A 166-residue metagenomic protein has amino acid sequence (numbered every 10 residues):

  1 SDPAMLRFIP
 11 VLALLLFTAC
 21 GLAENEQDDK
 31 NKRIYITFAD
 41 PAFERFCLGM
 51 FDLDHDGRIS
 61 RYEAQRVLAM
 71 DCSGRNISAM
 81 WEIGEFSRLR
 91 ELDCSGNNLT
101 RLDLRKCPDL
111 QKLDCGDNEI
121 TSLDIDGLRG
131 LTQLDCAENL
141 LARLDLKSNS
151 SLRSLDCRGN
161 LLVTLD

Functional and structural regions predicted by a protein language model:
S1-D2, C157, V163-D166: Short, intrinsically disordered, charge-balanced linker/junction segments flanking boundaries in proteins
D2-F8: Positively charged n-region of N-terminal signal peptides that target proteins for export
L6, L15-E91, N98, L102 (+3 more regions): N-terminal capping/linker segments that flank leucine-rich repeat
L68-C72, L92-C94, Q111-C115, T132-C136 (+1 more regions): Conserved hydrophobic beta-strand positions in leucine-rich repeat
M80-I83, L102-L104, L123-I125, L144-L146 (+1 more regions): Canonical leucine-rich repeat
F86, S95, R105-C107, G116 (+4 more regions): Extracellular repeat turn/loop positions enriched in glycine and acidic/polar residues, especially those that create
